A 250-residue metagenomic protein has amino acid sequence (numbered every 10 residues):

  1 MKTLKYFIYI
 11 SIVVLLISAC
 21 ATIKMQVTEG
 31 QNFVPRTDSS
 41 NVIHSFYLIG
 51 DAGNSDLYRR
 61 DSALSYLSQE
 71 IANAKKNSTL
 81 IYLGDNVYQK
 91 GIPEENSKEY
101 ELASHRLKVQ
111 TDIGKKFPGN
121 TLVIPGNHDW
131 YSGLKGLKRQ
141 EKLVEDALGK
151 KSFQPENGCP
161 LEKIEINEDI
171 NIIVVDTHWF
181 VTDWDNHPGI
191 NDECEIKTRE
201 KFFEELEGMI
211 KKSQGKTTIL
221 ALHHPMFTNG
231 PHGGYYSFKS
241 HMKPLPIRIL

Functional and structural regions predicted by a protein language model:
M1-I8: Bacterial N-terminal signal peptides that target proteins for export
Y9-S18: Bacterial N-terminal signal peptides
V14, S40, N73-A74, K115 (+2 more regions): Alpha-helix termination/capping residues and helix-transition junctions
C20-E101: N-terminal active-site segment of His-dependent metallophosphoesterases
M25-P35, G91-T218, P231-L250: Extended active-site neighborhood of metal-dependent phosphoesterases/phosphodiesterases
L48-G50, T79-D85, T121-N127, I219-H223: Active-site neighborhood of phospho(di)ester-bond hydrolases with catalytic His/Asp-centered motifs
